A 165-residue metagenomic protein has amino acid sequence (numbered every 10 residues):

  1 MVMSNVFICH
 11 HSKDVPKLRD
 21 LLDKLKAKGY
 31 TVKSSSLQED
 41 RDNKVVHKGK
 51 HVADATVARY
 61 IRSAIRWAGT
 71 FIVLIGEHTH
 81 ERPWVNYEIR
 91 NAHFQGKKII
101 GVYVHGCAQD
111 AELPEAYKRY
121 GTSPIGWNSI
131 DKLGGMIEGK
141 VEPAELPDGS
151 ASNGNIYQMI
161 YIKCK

Functional and structural regions predicted by a protein language model:
M1-W67, A151-K165: Conserved N-terminal substructure of TIR/SEFIR domains
S4-F7, V52, G106-K165: C-terminal interaction surface of TIR/SEFIR-family domains
H10, I75, Y103: Short beta-strand/turn micro-motifs composed of small residues that flank or help shape donor/cofactor-binding pockets
V15-L18, E81-P83, C107-E112: Short catalytic/ligand-binding loop motif for oxyanion handling, primarily in non-cytosolic enzymes, centered on
K28, Q95, Y117-G121: Short, structured coil segments at secondary-structure junctions
A68-V73: Inter-motif core of Ras-like GTPase G domains
E77-F94: Conserved TIR/SEFIR loop-to-helix hotspot centered on a Trp-containing motif with a nearby acidic residue
F94-I100: A short helix->loop->beta-strand "cap" motif at the edges of active sites that frequently abuts
